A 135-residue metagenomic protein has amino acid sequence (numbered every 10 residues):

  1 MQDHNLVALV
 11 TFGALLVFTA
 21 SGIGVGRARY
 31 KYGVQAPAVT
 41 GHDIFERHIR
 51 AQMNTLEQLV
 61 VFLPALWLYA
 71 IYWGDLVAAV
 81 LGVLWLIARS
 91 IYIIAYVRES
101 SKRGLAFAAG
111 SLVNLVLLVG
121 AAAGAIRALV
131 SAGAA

Functional and structural regions predicted by a protein language model:
D3-A20: Alpha-helical transmembrane segments
L15-Y30, L86-I94: Transmembrane alpha-helical segments that form the membrane-embedded catalytic/substrate-channel core of multi-pass
I23-R50: Cytosolic, membrane-interface loops and tails of multi-pass inner-membrane proteins
E46-N54, A79-V80: Short, amphipathic, aromatic/basic-enriched membrane-interface segments that mark the entry/exit of transmembrane
N54-L66: Core segments of transmembrane alpha-helices that mediate helix-helix packing or line hydrophobic substrate/ligand
D75-L84: Structural signature of hydrophobic alpha-helical transmembrane segments
I91-V116: Interfacial loop-to-transmembrane junctions
A121-A135: Juxtamembrane boundary at the C-terminal end of a transmembrane helix
